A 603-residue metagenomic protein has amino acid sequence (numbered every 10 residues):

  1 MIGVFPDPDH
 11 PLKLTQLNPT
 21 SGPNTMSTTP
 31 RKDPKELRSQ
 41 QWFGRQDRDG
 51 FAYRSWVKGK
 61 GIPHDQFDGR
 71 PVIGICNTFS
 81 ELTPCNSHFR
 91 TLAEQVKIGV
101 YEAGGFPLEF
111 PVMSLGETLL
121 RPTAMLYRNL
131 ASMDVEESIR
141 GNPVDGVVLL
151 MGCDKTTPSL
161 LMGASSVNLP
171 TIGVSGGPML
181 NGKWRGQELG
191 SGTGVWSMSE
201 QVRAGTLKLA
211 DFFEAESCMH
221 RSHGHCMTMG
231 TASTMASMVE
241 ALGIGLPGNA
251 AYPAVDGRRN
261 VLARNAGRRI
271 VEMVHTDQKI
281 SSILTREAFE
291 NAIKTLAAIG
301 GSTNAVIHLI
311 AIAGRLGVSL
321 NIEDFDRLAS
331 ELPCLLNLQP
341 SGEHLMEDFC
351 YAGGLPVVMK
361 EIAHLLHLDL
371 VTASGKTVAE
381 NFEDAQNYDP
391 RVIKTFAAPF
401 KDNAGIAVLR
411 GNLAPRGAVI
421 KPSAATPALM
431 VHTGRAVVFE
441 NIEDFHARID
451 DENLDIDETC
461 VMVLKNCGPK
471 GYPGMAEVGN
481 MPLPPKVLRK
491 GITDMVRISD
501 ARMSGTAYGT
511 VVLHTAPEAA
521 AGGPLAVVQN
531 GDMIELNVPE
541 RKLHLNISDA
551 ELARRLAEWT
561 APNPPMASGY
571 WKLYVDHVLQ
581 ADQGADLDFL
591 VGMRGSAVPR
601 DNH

Functional and structural regions predicted by a protein language model:
M1-D9: N-terminal amphipathic/hydrophobic targeting modules at extreme N-termini, encompassing cleavable Sec/SRP-type signal
I2, P23-N24, I73: Residue-level marker of intrinsically disordered, low-complexity segments enriched for small/polar residues
P11-T25: Short, Lys/Arg-enriched N-terminal segments with co-localized hydrophobic residues within the first ~10-30 amino acids
S27-E81, C85-S87, E94-M113, T118 (+5 more regions): Catalytic or ion-coupling anion/metal-binding cores of large enzyme and transporter domains
Y127: Glycine-rich phosphate- or other oxyanion-binding loops that anchor nucleotides, phosphorylated ligands
L130-N142: Short, well-structured alpha-helical segments in soluble
I139-L160, T171-G176: A short, small-residue-rich loop immediately preceding and capping a beta-strand
